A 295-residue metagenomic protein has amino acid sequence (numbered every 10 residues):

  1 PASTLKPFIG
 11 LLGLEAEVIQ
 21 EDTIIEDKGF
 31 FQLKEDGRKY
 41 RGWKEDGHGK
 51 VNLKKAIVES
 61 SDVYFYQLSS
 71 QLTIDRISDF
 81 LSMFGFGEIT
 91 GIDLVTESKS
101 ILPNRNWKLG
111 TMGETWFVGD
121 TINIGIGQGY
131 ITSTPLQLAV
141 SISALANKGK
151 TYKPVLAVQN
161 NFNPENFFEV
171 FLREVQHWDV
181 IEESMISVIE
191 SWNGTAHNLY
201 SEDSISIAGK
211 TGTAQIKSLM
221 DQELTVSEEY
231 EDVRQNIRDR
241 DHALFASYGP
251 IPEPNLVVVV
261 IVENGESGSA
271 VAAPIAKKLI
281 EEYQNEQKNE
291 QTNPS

Functional and structural regions predicted by a protein language model:
A2-S3, F8-V260: Beta-lactam-recognizing serine transpeptidase/beta-lactamase-like catalytic domain environment
F65-Q67, S267-A270: Extracytoplasmic/secreted cell-surface and envelope-processing proteins
L138, G268-K277: Short, charged, low-complexity patches
F162-F167, P274-S295: Short, gly/Ser/Thr-rich active-site loops of penicillin-recognizing serine hydrolases
V262-G265: Ligand-site clamp/hinge motif
